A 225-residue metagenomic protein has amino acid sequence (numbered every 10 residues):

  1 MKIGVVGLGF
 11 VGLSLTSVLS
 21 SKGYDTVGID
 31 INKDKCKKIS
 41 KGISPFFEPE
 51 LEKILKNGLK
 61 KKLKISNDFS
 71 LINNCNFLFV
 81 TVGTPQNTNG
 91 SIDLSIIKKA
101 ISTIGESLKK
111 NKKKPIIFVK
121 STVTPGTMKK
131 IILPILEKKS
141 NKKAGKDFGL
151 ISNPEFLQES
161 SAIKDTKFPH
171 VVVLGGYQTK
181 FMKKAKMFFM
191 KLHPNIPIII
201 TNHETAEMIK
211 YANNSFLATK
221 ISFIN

Functional and structural regions predicted by a protein language model:
M1-I43: NAD(P)+-binding Rossmann beta1-loop-alpha1 motif at the extreme N-terminus of oxidoreductases
L19, K41-S44, I92-I96, I131-P134 (+2 more regions): Short, glycine/charged-enriched secondary-structure capping and boundary segments
D25, I31-F77, G83-S91, I135-K142: Conserved N-terminal Rossmann-fold NAD(P) cofactor-binding segment
V80-G83, S121, G176: Glycine-rich, N-terminal phosphate-binding loop of Rossmann-like dinucleotide-binding domains
Q86-F156: Rossmann-like NAD(P)(H) cofactor-binding subdomain of soluble oxidoreductases
P134-I151, L157-N225: Internal alpha-helical scaffold of NAD(P)-dependent oxidoreductase catalytic cores
